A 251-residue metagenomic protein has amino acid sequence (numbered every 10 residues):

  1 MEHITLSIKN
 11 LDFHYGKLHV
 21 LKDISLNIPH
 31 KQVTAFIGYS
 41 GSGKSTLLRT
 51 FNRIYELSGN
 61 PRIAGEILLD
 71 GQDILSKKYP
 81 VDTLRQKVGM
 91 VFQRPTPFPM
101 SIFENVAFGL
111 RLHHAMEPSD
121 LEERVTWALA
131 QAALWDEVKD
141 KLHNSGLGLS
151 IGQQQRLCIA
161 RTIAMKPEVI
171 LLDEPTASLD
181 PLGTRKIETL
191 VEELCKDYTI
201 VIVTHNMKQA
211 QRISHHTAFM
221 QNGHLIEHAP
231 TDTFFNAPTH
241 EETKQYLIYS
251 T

Functional and structural regions predicted by a protein language model:
E66-T83, H143: ABC ATPase NBD Q-loop/coupling interface
G71-D73, S119-D140: Conserved ABC ATPase "signature" region
K166: Conserved catalytic motifs of ABC-family nucleotide-binding domains
I170-D173: Catalytic Walker B motif of ABC-type/P-loop ATPase nucleotide-binding domains
H228-A229: ABC ATPase "signature
D232-T251: C-terminal boundary and immediately downstream tail of ABC-type ATPase nucleotide-binding domains
